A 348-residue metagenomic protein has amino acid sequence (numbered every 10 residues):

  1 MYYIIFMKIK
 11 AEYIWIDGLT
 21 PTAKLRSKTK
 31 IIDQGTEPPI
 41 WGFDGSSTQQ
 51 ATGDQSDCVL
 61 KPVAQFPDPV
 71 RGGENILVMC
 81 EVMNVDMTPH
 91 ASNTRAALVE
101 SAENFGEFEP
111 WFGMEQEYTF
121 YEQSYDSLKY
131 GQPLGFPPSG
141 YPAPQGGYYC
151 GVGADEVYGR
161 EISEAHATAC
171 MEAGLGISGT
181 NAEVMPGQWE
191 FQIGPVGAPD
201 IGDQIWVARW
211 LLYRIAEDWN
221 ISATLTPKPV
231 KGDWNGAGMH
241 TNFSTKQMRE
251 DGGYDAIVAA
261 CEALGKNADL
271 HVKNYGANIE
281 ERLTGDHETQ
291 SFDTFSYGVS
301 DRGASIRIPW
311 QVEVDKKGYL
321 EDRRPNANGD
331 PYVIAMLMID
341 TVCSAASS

Functional and structural regions predicted by a protein language model:
Y2-I4: Short, positively charged and aromatic/hydrophobic N-terminal segments
F6-S348: Glycine-rich, acidic/polar active-site loops that bind/position phosphate-bearing ligands
